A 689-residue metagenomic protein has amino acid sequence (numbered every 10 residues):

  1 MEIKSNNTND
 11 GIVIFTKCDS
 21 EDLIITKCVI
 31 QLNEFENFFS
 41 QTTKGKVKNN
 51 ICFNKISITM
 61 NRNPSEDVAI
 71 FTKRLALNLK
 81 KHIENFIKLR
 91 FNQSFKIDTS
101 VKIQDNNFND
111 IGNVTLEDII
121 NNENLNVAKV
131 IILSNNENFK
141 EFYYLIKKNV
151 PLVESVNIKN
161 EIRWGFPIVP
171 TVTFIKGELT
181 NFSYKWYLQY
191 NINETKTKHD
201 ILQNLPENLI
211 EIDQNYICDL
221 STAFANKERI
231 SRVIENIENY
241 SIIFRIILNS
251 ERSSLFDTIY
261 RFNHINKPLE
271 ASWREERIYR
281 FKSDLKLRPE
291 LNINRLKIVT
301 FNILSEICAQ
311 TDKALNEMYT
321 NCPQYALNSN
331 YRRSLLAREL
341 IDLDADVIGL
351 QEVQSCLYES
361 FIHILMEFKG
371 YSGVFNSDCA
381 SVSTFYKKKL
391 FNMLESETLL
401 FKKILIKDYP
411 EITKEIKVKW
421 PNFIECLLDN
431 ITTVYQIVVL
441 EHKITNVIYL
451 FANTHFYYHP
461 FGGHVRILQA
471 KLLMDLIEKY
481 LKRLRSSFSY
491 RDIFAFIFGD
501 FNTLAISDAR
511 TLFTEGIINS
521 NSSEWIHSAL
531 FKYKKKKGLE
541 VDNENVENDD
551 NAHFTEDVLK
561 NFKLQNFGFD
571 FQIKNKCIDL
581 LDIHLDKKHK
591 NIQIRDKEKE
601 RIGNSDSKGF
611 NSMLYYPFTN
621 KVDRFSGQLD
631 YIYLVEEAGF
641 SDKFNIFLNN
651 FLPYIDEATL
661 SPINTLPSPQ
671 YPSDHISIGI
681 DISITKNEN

Functional and structural regions predicted by a protein language model:
M1-S283: Ser/Thr/Pro/Gly-rich low-complexity disordered regions
T115, F142-Y143, V153-I158, V169-F174 (+13 more regions): Eukaryotic intrinsically disordered and solvent-exposed regulatory patches
P151-V153, R163-P167, L179-N181, I237-S241 (+9 more regions): Eukaryote-biased feature marking scaffold/signaling PDZ-domain proteins and nuclear chromatin regulators
W164-G165, G177, N193-K196, E251-S254 (+10 more regions): Eukaryotic short linear interaction motifs
I168-P170, Y184-W186, I242-I246, T258 (+16 more regions): Structural signal for hydrophobic/aromatic residues that build the beta-strand cores of folded beta-sheet domains
R261, I265-F368, D378-S381, E411 (+7 more regions): N-terminal, active-site-proximal structural segment of metallo-dependent hydrolase catalytic domains
L269-L285, V439, K471, D475-F496 (+1 more regions): Metal-dependent phosphoester-hydrolase catalytic domains
S272-R295, I303, V347-Y457, G462: Structured beta-strand-rich core segments of catalytic domains in phosphoester-bond hydrolases
